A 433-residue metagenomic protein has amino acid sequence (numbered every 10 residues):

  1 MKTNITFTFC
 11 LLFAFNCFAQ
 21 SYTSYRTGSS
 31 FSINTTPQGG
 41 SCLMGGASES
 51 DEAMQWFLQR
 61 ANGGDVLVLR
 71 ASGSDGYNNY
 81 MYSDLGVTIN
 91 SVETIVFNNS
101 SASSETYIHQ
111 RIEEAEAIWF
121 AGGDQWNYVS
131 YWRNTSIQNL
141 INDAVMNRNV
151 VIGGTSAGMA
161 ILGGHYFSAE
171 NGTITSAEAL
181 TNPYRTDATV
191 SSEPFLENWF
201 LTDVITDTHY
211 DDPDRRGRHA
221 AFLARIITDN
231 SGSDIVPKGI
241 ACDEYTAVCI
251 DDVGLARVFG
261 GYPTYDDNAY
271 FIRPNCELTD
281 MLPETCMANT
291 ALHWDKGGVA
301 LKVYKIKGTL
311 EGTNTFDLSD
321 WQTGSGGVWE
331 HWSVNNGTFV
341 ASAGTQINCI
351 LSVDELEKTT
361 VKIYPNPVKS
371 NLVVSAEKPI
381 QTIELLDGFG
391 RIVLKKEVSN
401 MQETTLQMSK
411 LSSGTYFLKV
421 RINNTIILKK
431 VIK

Functional and structural regions predicted by a protein language model:
M1-S21, V353, L428: Bacterial Sec-dependent N-terminal signal peptides
Q20-G63, T175-I350: C-terminal and late-domain segments of enzyme folds
Y22-A121: N-terminal beta1-alpha1 cap of cysteine-dependent amidohydrolase-like domains
R111-E114, N134-R148: Catalytic-core regions built around general acid/base machinery
A121-G122, V145-Y166: Catalytic nucleophile loop
Q125-T135: Glycine/threonine-rich flexible loop motifs
N134-N139, Y166-E178: A glycine- and small-aliphatic-rich helix-loop capping segment at beta-alpha/alpha-beta transitions that lines
E355-K433: C-terminal outer-membrane/trafficking sorting elements
